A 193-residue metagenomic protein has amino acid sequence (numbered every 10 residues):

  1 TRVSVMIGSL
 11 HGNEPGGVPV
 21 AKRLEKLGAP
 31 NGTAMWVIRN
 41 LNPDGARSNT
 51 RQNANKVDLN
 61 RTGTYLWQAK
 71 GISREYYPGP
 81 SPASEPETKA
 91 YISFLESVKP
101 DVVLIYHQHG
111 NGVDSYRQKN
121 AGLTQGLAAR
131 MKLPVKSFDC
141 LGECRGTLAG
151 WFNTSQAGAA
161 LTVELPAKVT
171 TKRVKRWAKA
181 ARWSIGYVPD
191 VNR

Functional and structural regions predicted by a protein language model:
R2-I7, E14-E25, A29-F138, T154 (+1 more regions): Active-site/substrate-binding loop(s) of hydrolase catalytic cores
G12, G16, R173-R176: Short alpha-helix boundary/capping segments
S115, G142-R193: Active-site-adjacent mobile loop/cap segments within catalytic or ligand-binding domains
